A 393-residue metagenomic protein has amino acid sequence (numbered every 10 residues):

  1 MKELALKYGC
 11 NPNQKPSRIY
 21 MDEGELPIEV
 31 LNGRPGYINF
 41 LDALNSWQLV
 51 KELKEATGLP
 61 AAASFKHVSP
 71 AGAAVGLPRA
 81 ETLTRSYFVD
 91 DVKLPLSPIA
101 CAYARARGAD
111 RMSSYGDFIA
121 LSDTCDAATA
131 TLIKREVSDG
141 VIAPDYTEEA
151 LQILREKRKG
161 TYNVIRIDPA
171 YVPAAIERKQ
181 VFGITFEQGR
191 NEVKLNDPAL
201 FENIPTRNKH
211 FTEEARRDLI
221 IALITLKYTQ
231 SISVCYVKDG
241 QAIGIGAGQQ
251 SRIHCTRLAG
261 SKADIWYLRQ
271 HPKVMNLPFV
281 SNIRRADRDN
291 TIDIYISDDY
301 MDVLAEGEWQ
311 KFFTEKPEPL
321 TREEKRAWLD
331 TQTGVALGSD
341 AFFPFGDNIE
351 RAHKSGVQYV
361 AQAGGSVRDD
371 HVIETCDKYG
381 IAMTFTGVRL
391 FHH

Functional and structural regions predicted by a protein language model:
M1-A199, A215-S233: Active-site loops and adjacent core secondary-structure elements that bind or stabilize anionic groups
D22-R34, A109-Y115, G189-K209, A286-E308 (+2 more regions): Gly-rich Lys/Arg/Thr-decorated short loops/hinges at beta-loop-alpha junctions or inter-strand turns that position
E52, Y228, I265-R269, K354: Conserved helix-loop functional segments at active or binding sites
A56-S64, V164-I167, S231-K238, L268-F279 (+1 more regions): Flexible, glycine/charged-enriched surface loops at secondary-structure junctions
A56-T57, R111-S114, K227-T229, L329-Q332 (+2 more regions): A structural signal for short secondary-structure junctions
S69, C125, K238-Q241, Q249 (+2 more regions): Active-site-proximal loop/turn and secondary-structure-junction residues that shape catalytic pockets, frequently
A71-R111, I243-F342: Glycine- and Gly-Pro-enriched alpha-helical subdomains that act as flexible, kink-prone "lid/hinge" or packing modules
L121-S122, R135-I165, A170-V172, Q188-G189 (+3 more regions): C-terminal binding/interaction regions
